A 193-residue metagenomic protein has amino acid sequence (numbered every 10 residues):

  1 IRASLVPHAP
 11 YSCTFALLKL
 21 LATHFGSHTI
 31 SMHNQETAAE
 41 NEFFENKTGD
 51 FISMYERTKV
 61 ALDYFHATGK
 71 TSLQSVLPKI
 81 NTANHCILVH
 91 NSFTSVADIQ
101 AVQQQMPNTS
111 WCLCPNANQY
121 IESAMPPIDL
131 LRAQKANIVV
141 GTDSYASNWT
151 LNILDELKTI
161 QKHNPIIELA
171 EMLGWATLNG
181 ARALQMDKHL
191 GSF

Functional and structural regions predicted by a protein language model:
R2-S110, E122-I138, K188: Histidine/acidic residue-rich metal-binding segments in metalloenzymes
A9, N34, N116-A117, D143-S144: Active-site metal-binding loops of divalent metal-dependent hydrolases
A38, Q119, A146: Positions that flank functional sites
N81, A124-F193: His/Asp/Glu-enriched, well-ordered alpha-helical/loop segment that forms or immediately abuts the divalent-metal
L113: Conserved strand-loop elements at the edges of beta-sheets that form or border functional pockets
